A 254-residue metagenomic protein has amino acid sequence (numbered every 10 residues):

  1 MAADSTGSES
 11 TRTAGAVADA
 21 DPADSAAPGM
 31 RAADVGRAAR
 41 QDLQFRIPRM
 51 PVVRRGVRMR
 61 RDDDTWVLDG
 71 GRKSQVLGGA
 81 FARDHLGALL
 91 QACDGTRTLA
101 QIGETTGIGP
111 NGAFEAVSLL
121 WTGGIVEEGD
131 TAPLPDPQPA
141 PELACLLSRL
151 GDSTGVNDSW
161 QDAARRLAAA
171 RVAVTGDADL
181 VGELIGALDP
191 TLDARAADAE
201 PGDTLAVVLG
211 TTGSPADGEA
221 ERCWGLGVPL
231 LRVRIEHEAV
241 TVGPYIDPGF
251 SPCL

Functional and structural regions predicted by a protein language model:
A2, P201-L254: E1/E1-like adenylate-forming module used to activate ubiquitin-like modifiers and sulfur-carrier proteins
A2-G7, R12-S74: Long, low-complexity, charged/polar intrinsically disordered regions in eukaryotic proteins
A2-P28, R72-A194, R232, A239-T241 (+1 more regions): Long, charge-rich, low-complexity alpha-helical segments
V35-R37, D64-V67, G71, A80-F81 (+3 more regions): A generic structural signal for ordered alpha-helices
A38-G56, L119-L120, G218-R234: Short, charge-rich amphipathic segments
V52, R61, L167, I246-G249: A generic structural signal for short, non-catalytic loop/turn and secondary-structure boundary residues
D193-D203: Short acidic low-complexity segments
